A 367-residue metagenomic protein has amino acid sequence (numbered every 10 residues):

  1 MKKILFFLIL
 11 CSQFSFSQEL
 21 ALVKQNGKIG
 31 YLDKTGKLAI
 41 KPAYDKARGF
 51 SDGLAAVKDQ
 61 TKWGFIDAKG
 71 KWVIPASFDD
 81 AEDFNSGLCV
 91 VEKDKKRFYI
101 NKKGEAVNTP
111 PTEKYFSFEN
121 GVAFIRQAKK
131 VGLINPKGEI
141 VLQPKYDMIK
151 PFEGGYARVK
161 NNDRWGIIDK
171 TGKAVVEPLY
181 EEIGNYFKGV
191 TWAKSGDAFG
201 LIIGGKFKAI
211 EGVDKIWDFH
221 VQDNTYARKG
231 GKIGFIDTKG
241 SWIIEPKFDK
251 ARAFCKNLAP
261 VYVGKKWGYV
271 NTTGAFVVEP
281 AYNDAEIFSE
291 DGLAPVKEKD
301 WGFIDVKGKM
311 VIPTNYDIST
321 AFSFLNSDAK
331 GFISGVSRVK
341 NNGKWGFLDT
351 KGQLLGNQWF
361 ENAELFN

Functional and structural regions predicted by a protein language model:
M1-E19: Bacterial Sec-dependent N-terminal signal peptides
Q18-N367: Residue-level detector of conserved, function-critical positions
